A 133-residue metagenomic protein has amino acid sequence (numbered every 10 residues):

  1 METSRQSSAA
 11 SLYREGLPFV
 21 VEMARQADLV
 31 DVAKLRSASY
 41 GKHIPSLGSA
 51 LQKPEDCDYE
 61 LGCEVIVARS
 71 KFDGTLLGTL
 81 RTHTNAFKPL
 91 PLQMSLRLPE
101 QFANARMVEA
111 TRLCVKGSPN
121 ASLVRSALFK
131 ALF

Functional and structural regions predicted by a protein language model:
E2-L12, R97-Q101: Acyltransferase donor/substrate-recognition loop-hinge adjacent to the catalytic core
Q6-E55, V65-F72: Short amphipathic alpha-helix that is part of the acyltransferase structural core
L17, E60-G62, L76: Short, basic and Ser/Thr-rich N-terminal targeting/leader segments
A24, R69, H83-N85, L113: Structured loops at beta-to-helix junctions and adjacent beta-edge loops in soluble globular domains
Q52-D56, L96-P99: Short, P/G- and charge-enriched loop/turn segments at secondary-structure junctions
E55-V67, F87-L90: A short helix-loop-beta-strand connector motif used in the catalytic cores of GNAT acetyltransferases and, in some
V65-V67, G74-T84: Conserved beta-strand in the GNAT
N85-K88, Q93-F133: Acyl-donor binding region in acyl/amide transferases
